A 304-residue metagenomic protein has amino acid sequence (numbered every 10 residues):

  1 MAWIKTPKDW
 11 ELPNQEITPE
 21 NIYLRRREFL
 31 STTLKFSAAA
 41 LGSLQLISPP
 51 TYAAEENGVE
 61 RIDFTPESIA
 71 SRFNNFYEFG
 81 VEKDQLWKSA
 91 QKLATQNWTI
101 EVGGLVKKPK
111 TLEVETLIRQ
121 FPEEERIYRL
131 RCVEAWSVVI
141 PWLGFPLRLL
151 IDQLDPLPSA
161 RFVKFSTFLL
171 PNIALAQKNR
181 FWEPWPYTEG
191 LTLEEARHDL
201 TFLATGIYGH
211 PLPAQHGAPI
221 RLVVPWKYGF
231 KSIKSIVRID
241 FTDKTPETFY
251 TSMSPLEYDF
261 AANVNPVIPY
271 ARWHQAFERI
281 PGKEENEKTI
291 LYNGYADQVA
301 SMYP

Functional and structural regions predicted by a protein language model:
M1-E28, P49-Y52: N-terminal secretory signal peptides
W3-I4, I22-Y23, E28, L34-K35 (+3 more regions): A broad "ordered helical/assembly scaffold" signature
E28-T51, L222: N-terminal export signals
Y52-P304: Structured, non-membrane catalytic/scaffold regions adjacent to prosthetic-group chemistry
